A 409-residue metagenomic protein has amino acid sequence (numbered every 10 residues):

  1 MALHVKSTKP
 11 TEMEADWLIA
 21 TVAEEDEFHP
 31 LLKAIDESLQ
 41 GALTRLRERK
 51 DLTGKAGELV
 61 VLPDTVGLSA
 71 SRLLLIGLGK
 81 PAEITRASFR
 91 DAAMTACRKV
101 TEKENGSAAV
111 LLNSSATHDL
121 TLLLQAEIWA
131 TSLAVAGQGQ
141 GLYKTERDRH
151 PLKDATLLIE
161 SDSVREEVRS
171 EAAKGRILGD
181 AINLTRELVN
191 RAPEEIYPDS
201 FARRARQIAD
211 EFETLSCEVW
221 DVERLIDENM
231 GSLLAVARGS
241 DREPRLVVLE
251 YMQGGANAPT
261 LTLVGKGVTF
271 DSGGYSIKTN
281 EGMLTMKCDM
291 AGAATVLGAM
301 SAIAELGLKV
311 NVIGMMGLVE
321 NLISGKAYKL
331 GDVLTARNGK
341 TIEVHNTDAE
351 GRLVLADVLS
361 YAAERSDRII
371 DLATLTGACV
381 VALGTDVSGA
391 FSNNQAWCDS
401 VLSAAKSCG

Functional and structural regions predicted by a protein language model:
M1-G267: Short amphipathic alpha-helical segment within the helicase RecA-like ATPase core that mediates nucleic-acid
D51-T53, A202-G409: A generic structural signal for tightly packed, nonpolar segments enriched in small/aliphatic residues
